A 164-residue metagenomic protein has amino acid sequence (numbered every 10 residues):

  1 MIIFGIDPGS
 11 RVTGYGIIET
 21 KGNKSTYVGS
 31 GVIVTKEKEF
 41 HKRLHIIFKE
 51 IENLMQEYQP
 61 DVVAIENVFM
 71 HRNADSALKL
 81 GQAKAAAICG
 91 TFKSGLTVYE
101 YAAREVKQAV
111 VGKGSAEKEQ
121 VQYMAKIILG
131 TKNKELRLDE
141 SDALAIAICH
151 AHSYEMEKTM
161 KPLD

Functional and structural regions predicted by a protein language model:
M1-D164: Phosphate- and other anionic-substrate recognition elements at nucleic-acid/protein interfaces
